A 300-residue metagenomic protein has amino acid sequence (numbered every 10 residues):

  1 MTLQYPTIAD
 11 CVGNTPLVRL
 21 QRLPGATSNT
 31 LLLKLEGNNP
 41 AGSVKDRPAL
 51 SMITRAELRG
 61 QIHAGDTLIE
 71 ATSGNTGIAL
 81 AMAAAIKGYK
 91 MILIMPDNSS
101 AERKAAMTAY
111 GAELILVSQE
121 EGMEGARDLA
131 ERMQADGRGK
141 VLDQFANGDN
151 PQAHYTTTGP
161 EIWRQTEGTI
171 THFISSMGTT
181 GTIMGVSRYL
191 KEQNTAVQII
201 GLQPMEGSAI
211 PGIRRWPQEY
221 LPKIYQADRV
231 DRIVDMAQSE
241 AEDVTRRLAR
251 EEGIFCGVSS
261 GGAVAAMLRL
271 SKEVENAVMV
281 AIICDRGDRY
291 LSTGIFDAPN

Functional and structural regions predicted by a protein language model:
M1-N300: PLP-dependent amino-acid enzyme catalytic core
